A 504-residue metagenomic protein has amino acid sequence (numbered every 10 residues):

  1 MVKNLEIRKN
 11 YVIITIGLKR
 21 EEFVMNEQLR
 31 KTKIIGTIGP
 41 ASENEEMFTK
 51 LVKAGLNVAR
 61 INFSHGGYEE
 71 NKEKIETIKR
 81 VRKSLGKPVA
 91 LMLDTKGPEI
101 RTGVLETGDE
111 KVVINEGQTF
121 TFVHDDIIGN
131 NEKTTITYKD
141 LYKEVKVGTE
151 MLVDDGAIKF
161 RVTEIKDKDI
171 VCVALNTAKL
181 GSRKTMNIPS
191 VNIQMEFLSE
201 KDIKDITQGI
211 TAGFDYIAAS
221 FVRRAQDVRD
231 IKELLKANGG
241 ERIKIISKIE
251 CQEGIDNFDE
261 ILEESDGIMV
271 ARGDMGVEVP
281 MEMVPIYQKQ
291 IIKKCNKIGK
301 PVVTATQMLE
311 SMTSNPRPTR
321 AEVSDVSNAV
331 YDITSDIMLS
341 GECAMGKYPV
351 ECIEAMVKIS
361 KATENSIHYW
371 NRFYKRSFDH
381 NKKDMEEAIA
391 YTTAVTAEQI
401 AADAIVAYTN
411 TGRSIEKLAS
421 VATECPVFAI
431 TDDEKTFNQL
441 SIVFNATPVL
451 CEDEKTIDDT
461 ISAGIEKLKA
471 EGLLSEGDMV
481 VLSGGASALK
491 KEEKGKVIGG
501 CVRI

Functional and structural regions predicted by a protein language model:
I13, R20-I504: Non-catalytic helical/linker scaffolds that mediate oligomerization, partner binding, and domain coupling around large
